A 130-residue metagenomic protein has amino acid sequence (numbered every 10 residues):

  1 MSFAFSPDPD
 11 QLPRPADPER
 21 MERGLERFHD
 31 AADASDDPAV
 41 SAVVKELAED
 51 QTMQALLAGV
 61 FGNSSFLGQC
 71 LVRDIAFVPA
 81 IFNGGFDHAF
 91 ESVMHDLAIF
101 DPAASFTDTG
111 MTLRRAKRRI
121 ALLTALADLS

Functional and structural regions predicted by a protein language model:
M1-S130: Non-catalytic regulatory/linker segments of enzymes
